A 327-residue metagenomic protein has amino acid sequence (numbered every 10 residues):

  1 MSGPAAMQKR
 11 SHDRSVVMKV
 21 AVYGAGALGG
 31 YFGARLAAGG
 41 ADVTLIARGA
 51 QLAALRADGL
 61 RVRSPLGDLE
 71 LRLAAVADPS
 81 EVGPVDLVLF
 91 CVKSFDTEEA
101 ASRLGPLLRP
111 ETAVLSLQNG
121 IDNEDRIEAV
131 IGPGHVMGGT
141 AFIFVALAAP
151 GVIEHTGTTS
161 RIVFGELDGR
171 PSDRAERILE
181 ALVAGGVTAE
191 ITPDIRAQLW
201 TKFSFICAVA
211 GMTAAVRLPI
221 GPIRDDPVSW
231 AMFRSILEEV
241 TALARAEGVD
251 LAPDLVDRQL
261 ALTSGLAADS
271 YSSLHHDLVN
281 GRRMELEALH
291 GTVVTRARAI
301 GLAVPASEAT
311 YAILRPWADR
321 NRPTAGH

Functional and structural regions predicted by a protein language model:
M1-Q8: Polybasic, low-complexity intrinsically disordered segments
Q8, H12-S64, D68: NAD(P)+-binding Rossmann beta1-loop-alpha1 motif at the extreme N-terminus of oxidoreductases
M18, D86, S160: Nucleotide donor/acceptor-binding cores
A34, A38, S102-P106, A129 (+2 more regions): Short, well-ordered alpha-helices that flank and scaffold nucleotide-derived cofactor binding pockets
L45, A75-V76, F164: Generic preference for hydrophobic
A54, P106-L107, V130-G139, P150-F203 (+2 more regions): Internal alpha-helical scaffold of NAD(P)-dependent oxidoreductase catalytic cores
L69-V152: Rossmann-like NAD(P)(H) cofactor-binding subdomain of soluble oxidoreductases
M232-H327: NAD(P)-dependent Rossmann-like dehydrogenase/reductase catalytic/cofactor-binding core
